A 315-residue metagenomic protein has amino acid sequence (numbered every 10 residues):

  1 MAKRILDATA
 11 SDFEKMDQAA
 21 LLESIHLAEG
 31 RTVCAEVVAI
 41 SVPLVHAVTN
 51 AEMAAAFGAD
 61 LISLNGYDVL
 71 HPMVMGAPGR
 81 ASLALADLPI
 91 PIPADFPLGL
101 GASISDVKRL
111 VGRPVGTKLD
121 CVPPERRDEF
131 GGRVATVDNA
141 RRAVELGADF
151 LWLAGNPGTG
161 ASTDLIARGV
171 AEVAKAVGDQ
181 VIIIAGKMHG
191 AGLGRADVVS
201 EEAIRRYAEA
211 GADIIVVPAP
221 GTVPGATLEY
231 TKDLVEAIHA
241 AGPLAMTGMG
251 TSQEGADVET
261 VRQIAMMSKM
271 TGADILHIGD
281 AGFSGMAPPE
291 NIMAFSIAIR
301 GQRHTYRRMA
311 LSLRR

Functional and structural regions predicted by a protein language model:
M1-A28, P43, A281-R315: N-terminal charge/polar-biased segments
A2-F13, V37-V74, P78-A167, E172 (+4 more regions): Active-site beta->alpha loop and helix N-cap motifs at the rims of alpha/beta catalytic domains
Q18-E29, A55, S103-G116, I166-G178 (+3 more regions): Surface-exposed amphipathic alpha-helices with a cationic face
V48, D128-V134, A191-E201, E229 (+3 more regions): Active-site-adjacent loop and "lid" segments of alpha/beta metabolic enzymes
F57, N65, L146, A176 (+7 more regions): Change "in soluble alpha/beta enzymes" to "in soluble alpha/beta proteins
V74-A94, L98, L234, M270 (+1 more regions): C-terminal helical cap(s) of enzyme catalytic domains, especially alpha/beta-barrels
S200-I204, V216-P224, T231-D233, M270-A273: A structural signal for small-residue-enriched, beta-sheet-centric alpha/beta enzyme cores and oligomeric scaffold folds
M249, G279-A281: Short beta-alpha connecting loops at secondary-structure transitions that line or flank enzyme active sites
